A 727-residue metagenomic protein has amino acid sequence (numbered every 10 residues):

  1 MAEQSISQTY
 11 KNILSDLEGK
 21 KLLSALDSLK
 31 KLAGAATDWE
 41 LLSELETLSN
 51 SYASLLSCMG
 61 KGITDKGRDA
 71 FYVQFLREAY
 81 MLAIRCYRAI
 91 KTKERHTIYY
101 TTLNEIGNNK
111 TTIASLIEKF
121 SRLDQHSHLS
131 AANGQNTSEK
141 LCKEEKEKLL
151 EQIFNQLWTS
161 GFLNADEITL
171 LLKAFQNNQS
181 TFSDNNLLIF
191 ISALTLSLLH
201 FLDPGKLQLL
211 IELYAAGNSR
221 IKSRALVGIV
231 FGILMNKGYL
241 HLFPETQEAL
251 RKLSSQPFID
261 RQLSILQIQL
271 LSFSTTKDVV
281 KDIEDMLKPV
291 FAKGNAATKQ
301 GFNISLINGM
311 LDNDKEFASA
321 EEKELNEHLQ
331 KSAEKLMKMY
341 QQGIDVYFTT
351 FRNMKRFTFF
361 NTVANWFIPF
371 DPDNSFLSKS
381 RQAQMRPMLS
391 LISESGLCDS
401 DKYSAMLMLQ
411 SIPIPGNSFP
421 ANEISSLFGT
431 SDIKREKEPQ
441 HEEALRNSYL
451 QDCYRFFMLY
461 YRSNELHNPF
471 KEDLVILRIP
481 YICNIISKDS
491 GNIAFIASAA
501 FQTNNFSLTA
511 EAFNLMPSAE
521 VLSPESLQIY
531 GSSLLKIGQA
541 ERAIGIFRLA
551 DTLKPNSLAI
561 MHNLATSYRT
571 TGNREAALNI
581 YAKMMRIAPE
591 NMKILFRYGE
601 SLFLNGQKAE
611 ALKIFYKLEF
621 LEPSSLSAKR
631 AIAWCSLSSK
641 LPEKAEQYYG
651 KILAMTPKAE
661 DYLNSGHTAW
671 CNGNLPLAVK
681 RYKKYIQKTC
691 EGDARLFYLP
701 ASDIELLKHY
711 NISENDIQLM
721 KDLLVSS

Functional and structural regions predicted by a protein language model:
L14, F231, S498, S532 (+4 more regions): Residue-level recognition of tetratricopeptide repeat
A364-K554, A559, T566: Alpha-solenoid helical-repeat scaffolds
N492, E525-S526, I560, I594 (+3 more regions): TPR alpha-solenoid repeat register
P517-S518, R548-T552, A582-R586, Y616-F620 (+2 more regions): Conserved structural position within tetratricopeptide repeats
I529, N563, R597, A631 (+1 more regions): Canonical tetratricopeptide repeat
R695-S727: Terminal, low-structured helical/coil segments at or just beyond the last alpha-helical repeat
